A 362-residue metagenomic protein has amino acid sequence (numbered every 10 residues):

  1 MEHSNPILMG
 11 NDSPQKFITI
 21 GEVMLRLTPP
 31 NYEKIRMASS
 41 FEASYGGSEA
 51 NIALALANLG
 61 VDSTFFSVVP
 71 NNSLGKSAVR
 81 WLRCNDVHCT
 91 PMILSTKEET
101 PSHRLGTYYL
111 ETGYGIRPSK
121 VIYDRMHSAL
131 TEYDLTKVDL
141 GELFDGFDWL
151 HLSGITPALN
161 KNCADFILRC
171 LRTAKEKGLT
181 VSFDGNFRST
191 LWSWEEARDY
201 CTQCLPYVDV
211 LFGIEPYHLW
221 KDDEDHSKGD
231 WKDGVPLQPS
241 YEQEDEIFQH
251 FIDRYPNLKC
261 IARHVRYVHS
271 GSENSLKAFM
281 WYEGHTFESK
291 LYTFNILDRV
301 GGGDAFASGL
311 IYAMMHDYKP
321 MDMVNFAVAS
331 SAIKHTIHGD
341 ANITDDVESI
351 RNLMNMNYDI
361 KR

Functional and structural regions predicted by a protein language model:
E2-M92, G113-I116, Y133-T136, E288-K290 (+2 more regions): Glycine-rich phosphate/adenosyl-contacting loop at the front of the ribokinase-like
V23, I155, G185, A305: Active-site metal-binding loops of divalent metal-dependent hydrolases
D62, F66-G154, V181, I350-R362: Conserved N-terminal subdomain of the carbohydrate kinase-like
M126, I155, N186-T190, P216 (+1 more regions): Active-site beta-loop-alpha junctions enriched in small/polar residues
F166-G178, Y200-Y207: Catalytic-core regions built around general acid/base machinery
T173-T180, Y255-K259: A short helix->loop->beta-strand "cap" motif at the edges of active sites that frequently abuts
L191-E283: Conserved phosphate/ATP/ADP-binding segment of small-molecule kinases
G271, K290-M356, I360: Conserved post-catalytic alpha-helical subdomain immediately downstream of the catalytic base and nucleotide-binding
